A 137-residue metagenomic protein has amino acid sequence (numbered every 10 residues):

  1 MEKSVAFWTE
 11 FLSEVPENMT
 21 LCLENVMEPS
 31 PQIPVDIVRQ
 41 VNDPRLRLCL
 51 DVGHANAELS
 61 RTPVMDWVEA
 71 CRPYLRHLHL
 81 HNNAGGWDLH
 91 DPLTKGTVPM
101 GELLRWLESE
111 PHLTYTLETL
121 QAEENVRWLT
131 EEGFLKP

Functional and structural regions predicted by a protein language model:
M1-R47: Active-site acidic/histidine proton-transfer and metal-coordination neighborhood in alpha/beta enzyme cores
V5-L12, P31-V38, V68, L75 (+2 more regions): Generic structural signal for well-ordered alpha-helices, preferentially at hydrophobic/aromatic core positions
S13-E17, Q40-D43, P73, E108-H112 (+1 more regions): Secondary-structure boundary motif
N18, N25, N42, N56 (+2 more regions): Detector for Asparagine
P29-Q32, E58-L59, E124: Residues that form or flank phosphate/diphosphate-binding pockets in enzymes that use nucleotide phosphates
R45, C49, H54-T116, Q121: Gly/Pro-rich active-site loop or hairpin
E123-P137: C-terminal helical cap(s) of enzyme catalytic domains, especially alpha/beta-barrels
